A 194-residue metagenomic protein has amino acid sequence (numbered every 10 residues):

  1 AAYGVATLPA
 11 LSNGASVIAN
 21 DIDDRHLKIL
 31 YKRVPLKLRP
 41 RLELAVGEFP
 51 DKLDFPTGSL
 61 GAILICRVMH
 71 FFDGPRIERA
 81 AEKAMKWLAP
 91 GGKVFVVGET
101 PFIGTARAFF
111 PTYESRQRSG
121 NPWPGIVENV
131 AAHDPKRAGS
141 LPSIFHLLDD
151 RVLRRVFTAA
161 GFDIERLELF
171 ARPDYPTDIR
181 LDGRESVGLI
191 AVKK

Functional and structural regions predicted by a protein language model:
Y3-K52: Class I SAM-dependent methyltransferase SAM/SAH-binding core
L64: A conserved beta-strand element that flanks and buttresses the S-adenosyl-L-methionine
R67-V68: Short catalytic micro-motifs in class I SAM-dependent methyltransferases
F72, R137-V152: Acceptor-substrate binding/catalytic loop of class I
E78-P90: A short glycine-rich, Lys/Arg-flanked "PGG" loop and its adjoining helix->strand segment in the class I
F95-P124: Conserved class I S-adenosyl-L-methionine
A160, P176-K194: Core SAM-dependent methyltransferase catalytic element
F162-P173: Conserved S-adenosyl-L-methionine
